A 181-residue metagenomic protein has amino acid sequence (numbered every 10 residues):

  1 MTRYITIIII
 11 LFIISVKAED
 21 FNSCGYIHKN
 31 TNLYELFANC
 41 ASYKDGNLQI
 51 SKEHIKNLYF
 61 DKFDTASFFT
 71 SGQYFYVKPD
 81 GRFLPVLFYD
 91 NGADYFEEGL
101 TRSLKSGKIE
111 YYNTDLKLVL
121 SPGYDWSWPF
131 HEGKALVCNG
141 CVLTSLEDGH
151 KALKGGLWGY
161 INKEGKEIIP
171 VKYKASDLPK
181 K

Functional and structural regions predicted by a protein language model:
Y4-I14: Sec-dependent N-terminal signal peptides
E19-K181: Residue-level detector of conserved, function-critical positions
